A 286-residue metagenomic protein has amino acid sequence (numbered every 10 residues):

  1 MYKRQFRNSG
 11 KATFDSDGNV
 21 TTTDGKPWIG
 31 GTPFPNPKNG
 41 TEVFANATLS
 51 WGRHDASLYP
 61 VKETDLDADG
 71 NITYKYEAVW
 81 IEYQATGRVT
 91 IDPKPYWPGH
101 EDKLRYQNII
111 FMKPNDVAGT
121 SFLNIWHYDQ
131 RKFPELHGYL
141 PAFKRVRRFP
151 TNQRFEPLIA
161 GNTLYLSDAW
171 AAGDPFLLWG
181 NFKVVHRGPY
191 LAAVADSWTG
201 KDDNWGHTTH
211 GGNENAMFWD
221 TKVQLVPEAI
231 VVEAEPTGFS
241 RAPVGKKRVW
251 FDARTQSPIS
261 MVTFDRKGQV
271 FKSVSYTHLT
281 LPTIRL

Functional and structural regions predicted by a protein language model:
M1-Q5, T277-T283: Conserved small/polar residues in nucleotide/adenosyl-binding loops
K3-Q130: Solvent-exposed N-terminal domain segments of exported/luminal and surface proteins
S9, D67-K113, D168-V249, I259 (+1 more regions): Extended beta-strand-rich segments in extracellular/periplasmic secretory proteins, especially within noncatalytic
A118-T120, K132-F133, A242-K246, I259 (+1 more regions): Short, surface-exposed coil-to-beta transition loops
F122-N124, Y128-Y190: Acidic, serine/threonine- and glycine-rich low-complexity intrinsically disordered segments that serve as flexible
I125-D129, G245-S260: A short, surface-exposed beta-strand/turn
R154-F155, D265-G268: A short acidic/small-residue loop/turn micro-motif
P189, R285-L286: Cysteine/selenocysteine-centered motifs that mediate thiol-based redox chemistry or coordinate metal-sulfur cofactors
